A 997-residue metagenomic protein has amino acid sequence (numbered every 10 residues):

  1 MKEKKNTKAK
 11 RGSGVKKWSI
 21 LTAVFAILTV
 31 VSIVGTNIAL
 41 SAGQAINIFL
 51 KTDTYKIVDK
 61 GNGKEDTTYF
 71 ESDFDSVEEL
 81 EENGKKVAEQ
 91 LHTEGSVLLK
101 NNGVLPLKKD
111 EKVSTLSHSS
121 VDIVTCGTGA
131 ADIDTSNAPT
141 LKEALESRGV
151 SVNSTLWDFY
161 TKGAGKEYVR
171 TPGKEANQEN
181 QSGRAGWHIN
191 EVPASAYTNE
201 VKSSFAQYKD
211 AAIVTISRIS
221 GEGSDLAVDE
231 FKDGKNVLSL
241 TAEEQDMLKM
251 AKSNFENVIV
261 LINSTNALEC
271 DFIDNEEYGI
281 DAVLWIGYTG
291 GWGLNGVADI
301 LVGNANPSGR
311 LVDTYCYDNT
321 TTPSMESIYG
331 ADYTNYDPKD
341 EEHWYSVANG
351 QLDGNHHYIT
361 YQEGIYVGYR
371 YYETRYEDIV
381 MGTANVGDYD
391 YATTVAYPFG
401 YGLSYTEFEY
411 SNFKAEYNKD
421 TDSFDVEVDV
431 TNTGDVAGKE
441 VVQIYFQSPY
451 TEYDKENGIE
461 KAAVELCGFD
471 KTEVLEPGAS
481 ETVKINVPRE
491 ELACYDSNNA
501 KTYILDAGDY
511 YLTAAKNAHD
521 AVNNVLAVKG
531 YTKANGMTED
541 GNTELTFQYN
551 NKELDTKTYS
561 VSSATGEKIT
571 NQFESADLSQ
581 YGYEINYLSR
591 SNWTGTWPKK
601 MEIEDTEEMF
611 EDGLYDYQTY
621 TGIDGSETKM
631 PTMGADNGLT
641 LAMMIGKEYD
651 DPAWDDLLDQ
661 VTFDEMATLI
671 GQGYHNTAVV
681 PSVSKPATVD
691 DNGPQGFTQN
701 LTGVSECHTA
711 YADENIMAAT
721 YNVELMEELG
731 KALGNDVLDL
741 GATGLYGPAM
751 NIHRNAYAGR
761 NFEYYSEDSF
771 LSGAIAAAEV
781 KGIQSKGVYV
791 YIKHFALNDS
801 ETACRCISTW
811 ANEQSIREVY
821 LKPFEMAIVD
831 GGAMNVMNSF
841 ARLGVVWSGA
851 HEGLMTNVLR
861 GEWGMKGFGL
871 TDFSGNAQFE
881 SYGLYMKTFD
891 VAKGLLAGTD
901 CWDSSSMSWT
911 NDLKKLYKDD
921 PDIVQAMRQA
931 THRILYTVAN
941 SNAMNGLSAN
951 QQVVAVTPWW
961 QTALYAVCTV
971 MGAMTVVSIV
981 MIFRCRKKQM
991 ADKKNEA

Functional and structural regions predicted by a protein language model:
M1-Y495, I504-L512, A518, T565-A997: Glycoside hydrolase catalytic-domain context in secreted enzymes
R489-S560: Terminal connector regions
